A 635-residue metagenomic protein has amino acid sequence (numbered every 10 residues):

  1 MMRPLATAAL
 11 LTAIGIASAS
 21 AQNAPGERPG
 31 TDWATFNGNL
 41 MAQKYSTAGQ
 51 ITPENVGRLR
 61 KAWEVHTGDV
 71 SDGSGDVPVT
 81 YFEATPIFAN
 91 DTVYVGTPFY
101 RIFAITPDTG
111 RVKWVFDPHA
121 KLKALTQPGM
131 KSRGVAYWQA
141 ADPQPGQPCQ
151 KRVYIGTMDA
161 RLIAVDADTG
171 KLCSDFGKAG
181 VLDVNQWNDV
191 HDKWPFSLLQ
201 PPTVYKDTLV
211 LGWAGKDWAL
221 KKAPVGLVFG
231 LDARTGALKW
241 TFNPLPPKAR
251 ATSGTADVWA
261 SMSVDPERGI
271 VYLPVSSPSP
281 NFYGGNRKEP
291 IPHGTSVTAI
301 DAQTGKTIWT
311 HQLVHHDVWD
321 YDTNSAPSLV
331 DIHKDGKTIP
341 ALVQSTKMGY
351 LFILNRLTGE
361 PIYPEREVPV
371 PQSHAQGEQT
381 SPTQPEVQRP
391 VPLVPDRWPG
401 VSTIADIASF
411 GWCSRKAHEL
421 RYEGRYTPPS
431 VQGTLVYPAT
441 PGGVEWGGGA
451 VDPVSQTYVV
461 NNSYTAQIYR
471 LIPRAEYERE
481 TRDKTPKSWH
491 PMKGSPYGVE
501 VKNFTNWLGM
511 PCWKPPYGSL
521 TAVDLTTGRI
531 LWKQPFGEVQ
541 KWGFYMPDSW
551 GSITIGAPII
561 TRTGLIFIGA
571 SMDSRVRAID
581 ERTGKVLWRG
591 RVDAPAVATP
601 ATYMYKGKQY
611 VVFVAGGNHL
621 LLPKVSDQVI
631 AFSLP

Functional and structural regions predicted by a protein language model:
M1-P4, G449: Positively charged n-region of N-terminal signal peptides that target proteins for export
T7-A17: Bacterial N-terminal signal peptides
A19-N23: Boundary at the C-terminal end of the N-terminal hydrophobic targeting segment
A24-D72, F88, T521: Mature N-terminal segment immediately following signal peptide/propeptide cleavage in secreted/periplasmic
G30-N37, P78-R101, Q127-R161, W194-L220 (+11 more regions): Repeat-blade elements of multi-bladed beta-propeller folds
Q43-I51, A160-A167, A223, Y437-P438 (+2 more regions): Short aromatic-glycine motifs in intrinsically disordered, low-complexity regions
G57-V70, I102-L125, Q139-Q144, L162-K193 (+10 more regions): Extracytoplasmic/lumenal domain signature
Q384, Q388-Q467, R474-E476, S519-A522: Long, low-complexity segments enriched in small/aliphatic residues
